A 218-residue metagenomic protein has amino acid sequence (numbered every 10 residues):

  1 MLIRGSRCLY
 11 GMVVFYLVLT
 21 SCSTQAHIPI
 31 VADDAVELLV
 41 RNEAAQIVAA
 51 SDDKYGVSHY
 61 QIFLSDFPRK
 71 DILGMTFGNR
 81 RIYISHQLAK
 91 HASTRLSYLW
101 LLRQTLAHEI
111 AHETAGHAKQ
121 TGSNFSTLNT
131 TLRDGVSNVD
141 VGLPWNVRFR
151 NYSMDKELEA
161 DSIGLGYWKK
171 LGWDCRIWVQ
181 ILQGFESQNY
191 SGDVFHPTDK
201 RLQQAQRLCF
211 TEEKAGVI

Functional and structural regions predicted by a protein language model:
M1-G11: Bacterial N-terminal signal peptides that target proteins for export
Y10-T20: Bacterial N-terminal signal peptides
T20-I218: A Zn2+-metalloprotease active-site environment signal
